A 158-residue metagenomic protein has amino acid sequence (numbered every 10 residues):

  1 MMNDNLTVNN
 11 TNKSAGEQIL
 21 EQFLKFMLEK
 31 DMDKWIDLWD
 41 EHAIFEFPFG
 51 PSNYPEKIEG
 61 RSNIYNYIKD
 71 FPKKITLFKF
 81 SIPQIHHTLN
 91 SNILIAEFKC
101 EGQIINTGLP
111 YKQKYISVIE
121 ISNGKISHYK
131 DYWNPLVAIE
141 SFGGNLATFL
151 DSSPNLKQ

Functional and structural regions predicted by a protein language model:
M1-L38, T148-Q158: Short, low-complexity N-terminal intrinsically disordered segments enriched in polar/charged residues
W39-D40, C100-G102, S117, W133: Short beta-strand segments enriched in hydrophobic/aromatic residues within well-folded beta-rich domains
D40-L89: A solvent-exposed, acidic/Ser-Thr-rich amphipathic alpha-helical stretch
I82-H86, K114-I119: Hydrophobic/aromatic beta-strand elements that line small-molecule binding cavities or substrate pockets in beta-rich
S91-C100: A short hydrophobic beta-strand element
G102-K112: Short, cysteine-centered beta-strand-loop-beta hairpins and adjacent loop/turn segments enriched in charged/polar
I116-E140: Short beta-strand edge/turn micro-motifs at domain boundaries
